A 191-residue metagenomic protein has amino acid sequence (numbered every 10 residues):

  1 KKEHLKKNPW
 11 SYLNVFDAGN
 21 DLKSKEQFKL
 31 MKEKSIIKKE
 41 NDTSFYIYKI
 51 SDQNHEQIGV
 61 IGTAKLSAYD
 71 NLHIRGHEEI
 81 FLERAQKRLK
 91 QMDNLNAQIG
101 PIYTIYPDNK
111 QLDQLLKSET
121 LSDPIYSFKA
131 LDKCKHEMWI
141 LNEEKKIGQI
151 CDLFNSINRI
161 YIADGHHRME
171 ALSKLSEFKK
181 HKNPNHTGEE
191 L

Functional and structural regions predicted by a protein language model:
K1-L191: A cross-family signal for N-terminal binding/gating loops and helix N-caps that shape access to the active site
